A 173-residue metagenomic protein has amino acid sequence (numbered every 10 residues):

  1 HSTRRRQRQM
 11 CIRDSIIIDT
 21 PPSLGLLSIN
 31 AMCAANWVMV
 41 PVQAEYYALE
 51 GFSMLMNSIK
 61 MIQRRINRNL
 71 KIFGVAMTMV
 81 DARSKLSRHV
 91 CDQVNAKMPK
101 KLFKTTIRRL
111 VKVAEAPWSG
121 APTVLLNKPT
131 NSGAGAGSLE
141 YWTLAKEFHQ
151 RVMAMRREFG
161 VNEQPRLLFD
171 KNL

Functional and structural regions predicted by a protein language model:
H1-D14: Single conserved hydrophobic/aromatic residue that forms the stacking wall/gate of nucleotide- or nucleobase-binding
R6, M54, L86, S132-Y141: Soluble or luminal CAZymes and related metallo-dependent hydrolases
R6-Q9, I66, A116-S119: P-loop/Walker-type NTP enzyme "switch/lid" segment
Q9, I62-N67, V152-G160: Alpha-helix termini
S15-T105, V111: Conserved catalytic-core segment of NTP-binding enzymes
R109-P117: Short, glycine-rich, amphipathic interfacial segments at transmembrane boundaries or analogous
P117-L139: C-terminal boundary of histidine-terminating zinc-finger modules
N131-L173: NTP-binding/hydrolysis catalytic cores, primarily Walker-type P-loop NTPases
